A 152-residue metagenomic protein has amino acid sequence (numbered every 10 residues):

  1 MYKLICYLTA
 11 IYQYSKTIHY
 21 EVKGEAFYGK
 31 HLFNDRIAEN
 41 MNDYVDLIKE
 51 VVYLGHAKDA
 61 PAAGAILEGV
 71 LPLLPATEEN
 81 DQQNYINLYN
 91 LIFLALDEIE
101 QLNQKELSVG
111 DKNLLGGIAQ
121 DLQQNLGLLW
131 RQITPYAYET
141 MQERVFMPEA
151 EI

Functional and structural regions predicted by a protein language model:
M1, E139-I152: Charge-dense, intrinsically disordered terminal/linker segments
M1-I11, D81, Y85-L88: Disorder-to-helix initiation segments
I11-R36, A57-K58, E98-D111: Helix-loop segments that flank and shape redox-cofactor active sites
Y12-H19, V45, K49-V52, F93-N103 (+1 more regions): A structural signal for well-ordered alpha-helices, especially hydrophobic packing surfaces of coiled-coils
Y28-G64: Conserved alpha-helical segments that form or flank metal/cofactor-binding pockets of metalloenzymes
L54-G55, L128-V145: Long amphipathic alpha-helical segments
D59, I66, L114, I118-Q120 (+1 more regions): Localized chelating/binding microdomains that coordinate divalent metal ions or stabilize phosphate-bearing
G69-Q123: Acidic/histidine-rich alpha-helical segments that form the ligand environment of transition-metal centers
